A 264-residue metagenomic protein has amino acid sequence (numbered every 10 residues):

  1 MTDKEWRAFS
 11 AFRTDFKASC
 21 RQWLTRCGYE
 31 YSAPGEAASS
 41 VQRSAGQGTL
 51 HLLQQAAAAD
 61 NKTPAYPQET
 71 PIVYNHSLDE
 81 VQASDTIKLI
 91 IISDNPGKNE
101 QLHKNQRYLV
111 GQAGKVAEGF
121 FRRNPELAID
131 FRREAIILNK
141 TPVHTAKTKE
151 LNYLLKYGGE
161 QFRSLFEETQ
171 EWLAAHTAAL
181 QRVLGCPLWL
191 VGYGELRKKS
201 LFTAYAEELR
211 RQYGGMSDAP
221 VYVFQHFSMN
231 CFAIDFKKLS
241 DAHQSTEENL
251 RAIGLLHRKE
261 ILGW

Functional and structural regions predicted by a protein language model:
M1-V110, H257-W264: Active-site and ligand/interface coordination hotspots across diverse enzymes and nucleic-acid-associated assemblies
N75-L78, K104-N105, E118-L127, L173-A178: Short secondary-structure capping micro-motifs at structural edges
S84, A128-R133, R182-L184, M216-S217: Short helix-terminating capping/connector loops at secondary-structure junctions
I91, A135-I137, D218-F224: Conserved beta-strand scaffold positions in the cores of enzyme catalytic domains, especially in NTP/NDP-utilizing
I91-N95, N139, P187-E195: Glycine-rich anion-binding loop/nest that anchors nucleotide
L109-F120, Y205: Conserved alpha-helical elements of sugar-nucleotide-dependent glycosyltransferases
K115-L155: Short, surface-exposed acidic-centric catalytic microdomains
T145-W264: Glycine/proline-rich loop-helix segments at beta-alpha junctions forming the active-site rim of enzyme cores
